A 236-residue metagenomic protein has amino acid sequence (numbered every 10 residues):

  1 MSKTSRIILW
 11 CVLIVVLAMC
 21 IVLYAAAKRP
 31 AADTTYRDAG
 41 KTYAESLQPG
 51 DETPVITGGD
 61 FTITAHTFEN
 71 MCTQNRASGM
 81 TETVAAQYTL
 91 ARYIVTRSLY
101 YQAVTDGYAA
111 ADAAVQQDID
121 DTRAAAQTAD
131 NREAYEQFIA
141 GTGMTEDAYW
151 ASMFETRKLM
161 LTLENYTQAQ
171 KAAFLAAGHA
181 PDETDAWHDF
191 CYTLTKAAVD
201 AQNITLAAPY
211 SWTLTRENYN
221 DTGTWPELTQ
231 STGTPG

Functional and structural regions predicted by a protein language model:
M1-E82, Y192-G236: Short, low-structural-confidence N-terminal segments
T4-R6, T96, Q117-Q127, Y166 (+2 more regions): Generic detector of bulky aromatic hydrophobic side chains
D38-D147: N-terminal targeting/tethering segments
E82-A109, E136-R216, D221: Solvent-exposed, amphipathic alpha-helical "stalk/arm" or coiled-coil-like segments used as scaffolds
